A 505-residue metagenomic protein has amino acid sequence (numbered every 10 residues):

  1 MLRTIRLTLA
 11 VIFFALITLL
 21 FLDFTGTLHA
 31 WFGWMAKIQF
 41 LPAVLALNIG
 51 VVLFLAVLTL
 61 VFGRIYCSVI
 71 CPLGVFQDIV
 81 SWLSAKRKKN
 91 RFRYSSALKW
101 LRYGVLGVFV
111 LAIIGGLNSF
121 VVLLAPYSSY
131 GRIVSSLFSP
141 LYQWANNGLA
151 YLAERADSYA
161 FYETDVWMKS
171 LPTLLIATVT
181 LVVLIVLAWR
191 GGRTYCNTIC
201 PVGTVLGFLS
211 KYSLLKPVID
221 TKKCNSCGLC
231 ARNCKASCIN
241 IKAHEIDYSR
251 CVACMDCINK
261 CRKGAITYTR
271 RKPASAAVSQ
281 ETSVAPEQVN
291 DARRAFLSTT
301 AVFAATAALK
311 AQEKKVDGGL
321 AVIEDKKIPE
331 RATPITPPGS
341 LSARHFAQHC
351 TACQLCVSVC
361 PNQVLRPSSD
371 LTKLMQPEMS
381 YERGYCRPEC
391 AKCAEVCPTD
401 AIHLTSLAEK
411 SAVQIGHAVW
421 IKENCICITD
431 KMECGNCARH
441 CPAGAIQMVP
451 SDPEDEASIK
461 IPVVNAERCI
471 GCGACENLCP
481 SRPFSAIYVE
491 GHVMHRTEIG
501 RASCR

Functional and structural regions predicted by a protein language model:
M1-H244, S249-R250, D256-R505: Non-ligating segments of multi-cofactor redox enzymes
